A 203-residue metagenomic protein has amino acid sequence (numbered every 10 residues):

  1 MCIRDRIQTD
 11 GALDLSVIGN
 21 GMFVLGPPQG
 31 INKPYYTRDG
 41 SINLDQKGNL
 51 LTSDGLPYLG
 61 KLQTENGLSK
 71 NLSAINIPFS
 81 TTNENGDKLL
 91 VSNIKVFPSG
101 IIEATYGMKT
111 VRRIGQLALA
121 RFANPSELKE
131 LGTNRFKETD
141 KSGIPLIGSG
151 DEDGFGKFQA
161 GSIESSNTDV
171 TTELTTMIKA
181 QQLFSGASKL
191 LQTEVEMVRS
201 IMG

Functional and structural regions predicted by a protein language model:
R4-T64, S69-K70, N76-G203: Amphipathic alpha-helical polymerization modules
